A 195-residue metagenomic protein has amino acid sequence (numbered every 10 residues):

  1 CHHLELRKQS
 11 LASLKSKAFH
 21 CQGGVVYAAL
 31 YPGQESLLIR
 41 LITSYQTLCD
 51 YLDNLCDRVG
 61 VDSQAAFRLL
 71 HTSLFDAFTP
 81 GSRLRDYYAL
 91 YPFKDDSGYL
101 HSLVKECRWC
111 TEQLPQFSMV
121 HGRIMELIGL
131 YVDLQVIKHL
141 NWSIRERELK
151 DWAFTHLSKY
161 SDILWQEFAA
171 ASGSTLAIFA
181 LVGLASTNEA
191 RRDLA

Functional and structural regions predicted by a protein language model:
C1-A28, E35-L41, L48, L69-A195: All-alpha helical catalytic cores of prenyl diphosphate-utilizing isoprenoid enzymes
L48-V59: Acidic (Asp/Glu-rich) catalytic motifs at the cytosolic membrane interface
V59-R68, R123: Short, glycine/acidic-rich hinge or "gate" loops at secondary-structure transitions that mediate conformational
